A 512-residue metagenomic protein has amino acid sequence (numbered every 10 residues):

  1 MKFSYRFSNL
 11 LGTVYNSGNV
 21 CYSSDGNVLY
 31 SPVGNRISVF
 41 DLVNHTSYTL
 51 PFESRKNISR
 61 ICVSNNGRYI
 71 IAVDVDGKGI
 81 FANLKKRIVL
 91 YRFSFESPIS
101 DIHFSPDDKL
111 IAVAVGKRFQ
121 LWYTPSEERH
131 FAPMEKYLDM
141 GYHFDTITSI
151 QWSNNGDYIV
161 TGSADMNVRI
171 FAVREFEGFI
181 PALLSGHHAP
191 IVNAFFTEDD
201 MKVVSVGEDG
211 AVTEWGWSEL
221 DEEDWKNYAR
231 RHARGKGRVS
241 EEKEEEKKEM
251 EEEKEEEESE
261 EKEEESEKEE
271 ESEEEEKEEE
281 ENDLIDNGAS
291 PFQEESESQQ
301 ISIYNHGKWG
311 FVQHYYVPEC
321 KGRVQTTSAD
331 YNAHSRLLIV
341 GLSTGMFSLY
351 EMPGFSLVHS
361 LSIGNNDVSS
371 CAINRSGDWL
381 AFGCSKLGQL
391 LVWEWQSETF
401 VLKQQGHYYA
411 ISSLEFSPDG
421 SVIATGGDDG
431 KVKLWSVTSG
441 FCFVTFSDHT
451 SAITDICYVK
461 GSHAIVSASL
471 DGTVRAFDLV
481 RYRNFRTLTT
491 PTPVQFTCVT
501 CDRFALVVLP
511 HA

Functional and structural regions predicted by a protein language model:
K2-S4, V39-Y48, F81-Y91, G116-Y137 (+11 more regions): Per-blade loop-tip surfaces of WD-repeat and WD-like beta-propellers in eukaryotic adaptors/scaffolds
S8-N35, V324-T326: Beta-strand-rich domains and repeat architectures in extracellular enzymes and scaffolds, especially beta-propellers
L10-Y15, F52-I58, F93-I99, M140-I147 (+7 more regions): WD40/WD-repeat beta-propeller blade N-cap
N16, D25, N57, N66 (+21 more regions): WD40/WD-repeat beta-propeller blade-loop signature
V20-G26, C62-G67, I102-D108, S149-D157 (+7 more regions): Loop/turn segments within WD40 beta-propeller blades
V28-S31, I71-A72, Q293, A505-V508: Short beta-strand elements that form the blades of beta-propeller/WD-repeat-like and other beta-sheet-rich scaffold
P32-V33, V73-D76, A114-K117, T161-D165 (+6 more regions): Conserved strand-to-loop turn within each blade of WD40 beta-propeller repeats
V239-S296: Acidic, Ser/Thr-interspersed intrinsically disordered low-complexity regions
